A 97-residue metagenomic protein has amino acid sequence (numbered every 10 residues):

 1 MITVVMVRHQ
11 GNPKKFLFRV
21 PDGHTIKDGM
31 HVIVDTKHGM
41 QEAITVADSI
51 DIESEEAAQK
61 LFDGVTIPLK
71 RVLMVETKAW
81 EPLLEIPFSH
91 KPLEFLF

Functional and structural regions predicted by a protein language model:
I2, V7, G23, D28 (+1 more regions): Terminal, basic amphipathic appendages of nucleotide-handling enzymes
R8-F18: Short, structured beta-strand/loop micro-motifs enriched in basic residues and often containing a Trp
